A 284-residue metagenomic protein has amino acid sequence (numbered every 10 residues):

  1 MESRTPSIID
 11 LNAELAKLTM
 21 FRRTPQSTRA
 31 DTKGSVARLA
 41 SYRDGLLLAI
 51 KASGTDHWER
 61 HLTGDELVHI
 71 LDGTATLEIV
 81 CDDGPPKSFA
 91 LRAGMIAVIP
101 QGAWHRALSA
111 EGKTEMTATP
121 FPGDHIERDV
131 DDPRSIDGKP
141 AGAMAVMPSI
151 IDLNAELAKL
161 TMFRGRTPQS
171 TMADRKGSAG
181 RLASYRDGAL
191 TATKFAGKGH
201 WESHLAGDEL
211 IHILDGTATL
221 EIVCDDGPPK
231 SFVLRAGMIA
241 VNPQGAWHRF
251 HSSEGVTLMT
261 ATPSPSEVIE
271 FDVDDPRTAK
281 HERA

Functional and structural regions predicted by a protein language model:
M1-I50, D132-T193, K280-A284: A short, N-terminal "cap"/entry segment at the start of jelly-roll beta-barrel domains of the cupin/DSBH fold
L46, T74-T76, T114, A189 (+3 more regions): Structural motif
L46-L62, A189-L205: Conserved short histidine dyad/triad with adjacent acidic residue
A49, L77-I79, T117, A192 (+2 more regions): Short hydrophobic/aromatic-rich beta-strand segments that constitute the beta-sheet cores of beta-sandwich/beta-barrel
G54, T63-D82, G197, A206-D225: Glycine- and acidic-residue-biased ligand/ion/polar-headgroup-sensing regions
W58-H61, D65-I70, S88-F89, A107 (+4 more regions): His/acidic/aromatic-lined binding-pocket segments of jelly-roll/cupin-type domains and related regulatory beta-sandwich
D82-Q101, C224-Q244: Short acidic-glycine-tyrosine-enriched beta hairpin
R92, Q101-D129, R235, Q244-F271: Ligand-binding loop in jelly-roll beta-barrel domains
